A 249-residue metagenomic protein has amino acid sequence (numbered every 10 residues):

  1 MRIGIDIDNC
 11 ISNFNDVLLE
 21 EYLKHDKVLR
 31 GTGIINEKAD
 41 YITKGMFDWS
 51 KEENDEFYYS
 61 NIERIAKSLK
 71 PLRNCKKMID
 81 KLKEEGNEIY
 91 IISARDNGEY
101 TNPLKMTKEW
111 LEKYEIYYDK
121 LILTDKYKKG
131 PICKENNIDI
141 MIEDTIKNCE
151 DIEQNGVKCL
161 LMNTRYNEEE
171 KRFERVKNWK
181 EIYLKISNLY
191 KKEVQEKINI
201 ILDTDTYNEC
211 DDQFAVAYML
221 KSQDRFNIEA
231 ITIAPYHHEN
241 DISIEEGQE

Functional and structural regions predicted by a protein language model:
M1-E53: Active-site neighborhood of HAD-like aspartate-dependent phosphohydrolases
G45-I62, N87-I89: Short, basic/glycine-rich phosphate-binding loops at helix/coil junctions that contact nucleotide phosphates
I62-P71, D203-D211: Short, glycine-rich nucleotide/cofactor-binding loops
A66, P71, C75-T107: Substrate-recognition element of Asp-dependent hydrolases with the DxDx(T/V) motif
K83-E88, K158, N227-A230: Residues at the starts of beta-strands that form the adenosine-phosphate
D96-I140, T145-E150, N155: Substrate-recognition "cap/lid" segment bordering the active-site pocket of phosphatases
K134, I146-V194: Asp-based, Mg2+/Mn2+-dependent phosphohydrolase catalytic module
V194-E249: N-terminal acidic, glycine/proline-rich low-complexity segments
